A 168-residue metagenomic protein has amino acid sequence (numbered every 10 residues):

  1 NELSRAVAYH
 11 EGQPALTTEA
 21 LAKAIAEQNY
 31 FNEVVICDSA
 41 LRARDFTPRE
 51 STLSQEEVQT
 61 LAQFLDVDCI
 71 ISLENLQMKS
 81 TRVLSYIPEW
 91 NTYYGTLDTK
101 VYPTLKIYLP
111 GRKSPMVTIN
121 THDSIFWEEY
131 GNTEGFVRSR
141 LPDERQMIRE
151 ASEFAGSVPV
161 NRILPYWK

Functional and structural regions predicted by a protein language model:
N1-A8, G12, S85-Y94, G131-R140 (+1 more regions): Glycine- and small hydrophobic-rich membrane-insertion segments that are intrinsically disordered in solution
N1-L76, R112-V117: N-terminal segment of the mature soluble domain
T18-A26, T104, G156-V160: Generic solvent-exposed, charged/amphipathic alpha-helical segments that serve as macromolecular interface scaffolds
T52-D66, G95-T99, R140-Q146: Short, Lys/Arg-enriched charge-dense amphipathic segments
S72-E134: Amphipathic beta-strand/beta-sheet edge segments enriched in Tyr/Trp
K106-K168: C-terminal/domain-edge helix-coil "capping" segments
